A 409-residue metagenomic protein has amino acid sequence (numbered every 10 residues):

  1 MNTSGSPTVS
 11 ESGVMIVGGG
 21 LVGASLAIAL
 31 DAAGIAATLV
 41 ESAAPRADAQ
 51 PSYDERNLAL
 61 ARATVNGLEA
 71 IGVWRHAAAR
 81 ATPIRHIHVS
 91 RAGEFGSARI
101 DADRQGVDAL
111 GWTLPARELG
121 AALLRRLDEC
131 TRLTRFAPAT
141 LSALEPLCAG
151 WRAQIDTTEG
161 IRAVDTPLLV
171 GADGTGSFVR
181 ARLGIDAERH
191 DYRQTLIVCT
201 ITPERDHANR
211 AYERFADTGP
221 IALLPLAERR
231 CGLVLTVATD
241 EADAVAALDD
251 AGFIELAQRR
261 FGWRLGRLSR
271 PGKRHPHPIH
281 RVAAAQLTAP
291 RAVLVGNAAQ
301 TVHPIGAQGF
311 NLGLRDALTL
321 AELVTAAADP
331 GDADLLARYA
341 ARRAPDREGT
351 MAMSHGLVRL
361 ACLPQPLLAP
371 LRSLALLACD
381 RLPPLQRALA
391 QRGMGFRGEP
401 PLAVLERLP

Functional and structural regions predicted by a protein language model:
M1-E11: A short, basic/flexible loop-to-alpha-helix module at the beginning of a structural domain
G5, E322-P409: C-terminal helical "tail/cap" subdomain of flavin- and related membrane-associated enzymes
V9-S10, E69, R80-R182, R189-T195 (+1 more regions): Conserved N-terminal helical subregion
G13-L39: N-terminal Rossmann-like FAD-binding beta1-loop-alpha1 element of flavoenzymes
D31-Y53: Glycine-rich FAD pyrophosphate-binding loop
S52-A92: N-terminal FAD cofactor-binding segment of flavoenzymes
L68, E159-A163, L168-G266, P271-R274 (+1 more regions): Conserved FAD-binding catalytic core of PHBH/FMO-like flavoproteins
D243-G331: FAD/FMN-dependent oxidoreductases across multiple families
